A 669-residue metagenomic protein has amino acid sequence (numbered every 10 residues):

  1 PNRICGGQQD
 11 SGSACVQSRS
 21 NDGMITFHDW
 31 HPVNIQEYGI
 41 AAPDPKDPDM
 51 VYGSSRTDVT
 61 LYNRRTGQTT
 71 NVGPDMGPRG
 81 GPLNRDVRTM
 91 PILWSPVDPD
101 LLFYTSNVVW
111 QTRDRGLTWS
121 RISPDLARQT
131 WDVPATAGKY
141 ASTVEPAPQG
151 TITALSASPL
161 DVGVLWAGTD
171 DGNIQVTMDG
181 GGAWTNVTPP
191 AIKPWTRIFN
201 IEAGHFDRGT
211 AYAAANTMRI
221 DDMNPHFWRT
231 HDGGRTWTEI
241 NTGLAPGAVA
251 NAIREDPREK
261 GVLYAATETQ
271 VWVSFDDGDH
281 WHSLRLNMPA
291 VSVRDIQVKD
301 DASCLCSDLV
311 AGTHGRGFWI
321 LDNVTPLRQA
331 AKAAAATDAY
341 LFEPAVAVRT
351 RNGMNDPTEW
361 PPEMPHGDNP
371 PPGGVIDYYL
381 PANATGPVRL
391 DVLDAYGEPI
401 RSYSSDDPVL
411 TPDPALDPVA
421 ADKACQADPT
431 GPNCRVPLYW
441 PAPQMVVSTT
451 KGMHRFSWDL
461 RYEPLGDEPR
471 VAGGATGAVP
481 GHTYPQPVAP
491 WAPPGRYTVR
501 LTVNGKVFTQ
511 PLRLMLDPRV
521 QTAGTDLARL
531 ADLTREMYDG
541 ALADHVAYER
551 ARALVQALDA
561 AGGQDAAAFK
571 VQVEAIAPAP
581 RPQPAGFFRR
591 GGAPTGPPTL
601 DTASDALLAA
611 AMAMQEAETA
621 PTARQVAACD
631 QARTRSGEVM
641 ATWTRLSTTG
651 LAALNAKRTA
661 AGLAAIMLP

Functional and structural regions predicted by a protein language model:
P1-P365, P371-V375, P408, A415-A427: Beta-propeller blade termini and top-face loops
T60-N63, I376-D377, A384-Y403, R496-L501: Beta-strand-rich binding/interaction modules
D308, R455, P494-T498: Short, conserved beta-strand segments of beta-strand-rich sandwich/propeller modules, principally
P326-N352, T509-H545: Low-complexity, Pro/Ser/Thr- and charge-rich linker/hinge segments at domain boundaries
M354-R389, L393, K451-S457, T534 (+1 more regions): Contiguous beta-strand segments within globular domains
P399-P493: Glycine-centered tight-turn motifs at strand-turn-strand junctions
P464-E468, T502-Q510: Short acidic/polar inter-strand loop motif in beta-rich domains
Q510-L512, L542-P669: Mature extracytoplasmic or organellar-lumen-exposed domains after removal of signal/transit peptides
